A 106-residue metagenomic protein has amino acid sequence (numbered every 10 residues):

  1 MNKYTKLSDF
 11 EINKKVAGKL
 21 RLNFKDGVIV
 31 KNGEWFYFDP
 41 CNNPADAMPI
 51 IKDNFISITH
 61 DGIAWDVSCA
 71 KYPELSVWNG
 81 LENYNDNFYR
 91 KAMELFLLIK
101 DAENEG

Functional and structural regions predicted by a protein language model:
M1-G106: Glycine-rich anion-binding surface patch
